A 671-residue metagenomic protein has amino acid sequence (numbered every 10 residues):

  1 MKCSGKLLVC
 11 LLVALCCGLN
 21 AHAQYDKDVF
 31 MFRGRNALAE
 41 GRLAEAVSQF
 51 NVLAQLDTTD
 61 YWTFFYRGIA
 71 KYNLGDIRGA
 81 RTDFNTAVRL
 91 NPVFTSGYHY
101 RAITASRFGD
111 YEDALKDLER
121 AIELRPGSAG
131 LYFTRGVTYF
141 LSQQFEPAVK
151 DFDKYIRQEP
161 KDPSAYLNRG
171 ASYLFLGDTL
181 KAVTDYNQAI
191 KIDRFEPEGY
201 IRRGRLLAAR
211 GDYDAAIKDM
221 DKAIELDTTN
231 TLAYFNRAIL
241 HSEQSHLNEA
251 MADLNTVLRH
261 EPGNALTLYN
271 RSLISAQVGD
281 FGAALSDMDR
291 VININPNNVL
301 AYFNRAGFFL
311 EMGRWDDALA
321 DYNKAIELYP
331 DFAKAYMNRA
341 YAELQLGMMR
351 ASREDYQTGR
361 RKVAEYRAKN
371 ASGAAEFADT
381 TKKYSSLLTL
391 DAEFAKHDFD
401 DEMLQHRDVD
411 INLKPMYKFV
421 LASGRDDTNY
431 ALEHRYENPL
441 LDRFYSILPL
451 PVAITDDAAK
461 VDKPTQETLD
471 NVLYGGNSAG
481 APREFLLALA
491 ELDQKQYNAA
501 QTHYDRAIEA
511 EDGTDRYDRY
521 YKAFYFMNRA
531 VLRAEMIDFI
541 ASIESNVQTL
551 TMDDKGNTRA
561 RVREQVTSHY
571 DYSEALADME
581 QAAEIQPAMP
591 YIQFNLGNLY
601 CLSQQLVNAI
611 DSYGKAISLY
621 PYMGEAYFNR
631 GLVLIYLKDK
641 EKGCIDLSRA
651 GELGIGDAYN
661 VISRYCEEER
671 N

Functional and structural regions predicted by a protein language model:
D26-D28, Y61-W62, T95-S96, A129-G130 (+13 more regions): Helix-start (N-cap) detector for alpha-helical repeat units in TPR-like alpha-solenoids, especially tetratricopeptide
F32, Y66, Y100, T134 (+10 more regions): Canonical tetratricopeptide repeat
A39-E40, N73, R107-F108, L141-S142 (+13 more regions): Register position in tetratricopeptide repeats
E311, A333-H503, E509-Y521, E535-D571 (+1 more regions): Eukaryotic alpha-helical solenoid repeat scaffolds
